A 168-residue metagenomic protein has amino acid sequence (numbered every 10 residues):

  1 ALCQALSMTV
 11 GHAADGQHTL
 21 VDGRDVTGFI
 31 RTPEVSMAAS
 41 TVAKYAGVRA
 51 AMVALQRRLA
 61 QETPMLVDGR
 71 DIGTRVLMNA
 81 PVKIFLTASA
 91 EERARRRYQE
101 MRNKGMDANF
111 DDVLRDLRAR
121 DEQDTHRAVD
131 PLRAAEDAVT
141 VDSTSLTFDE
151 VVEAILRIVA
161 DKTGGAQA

Functional and structural regions predicted by a protein language model:
A1-E34: N-terminal phosphate/diphosphate-binding loop that engages ATP/GTP or pyrophosphate donors across diverse enzyme folds
A1-S7, D111-R120: Short, well-structured alpha-helical segments that form the helix of a local strand-helix-strand
L2, H18, D22, G69-D71 (+3 more regions): Glycine/charge-rich, flexible interdomain linkers and switch-proximal surface loops that mediate coupling
L20-T27, S36, Y98-K104, Q123 (+1 more regions): NTP-dependent small-molecule kinase module
G23, M52, L66, L117 (+1 more regions): Residue-level signature of catalytic and energy-coupling elements of molecular machines, predominantly ATP/GTP-dependent
T27-M106: ATP-dependent NMP and nucleoside kinases share a basic, alpha-helical "lid"
A90-Y98, F110, L114, R118 (+1 more regions): An amphipathic alpha-helix signature
